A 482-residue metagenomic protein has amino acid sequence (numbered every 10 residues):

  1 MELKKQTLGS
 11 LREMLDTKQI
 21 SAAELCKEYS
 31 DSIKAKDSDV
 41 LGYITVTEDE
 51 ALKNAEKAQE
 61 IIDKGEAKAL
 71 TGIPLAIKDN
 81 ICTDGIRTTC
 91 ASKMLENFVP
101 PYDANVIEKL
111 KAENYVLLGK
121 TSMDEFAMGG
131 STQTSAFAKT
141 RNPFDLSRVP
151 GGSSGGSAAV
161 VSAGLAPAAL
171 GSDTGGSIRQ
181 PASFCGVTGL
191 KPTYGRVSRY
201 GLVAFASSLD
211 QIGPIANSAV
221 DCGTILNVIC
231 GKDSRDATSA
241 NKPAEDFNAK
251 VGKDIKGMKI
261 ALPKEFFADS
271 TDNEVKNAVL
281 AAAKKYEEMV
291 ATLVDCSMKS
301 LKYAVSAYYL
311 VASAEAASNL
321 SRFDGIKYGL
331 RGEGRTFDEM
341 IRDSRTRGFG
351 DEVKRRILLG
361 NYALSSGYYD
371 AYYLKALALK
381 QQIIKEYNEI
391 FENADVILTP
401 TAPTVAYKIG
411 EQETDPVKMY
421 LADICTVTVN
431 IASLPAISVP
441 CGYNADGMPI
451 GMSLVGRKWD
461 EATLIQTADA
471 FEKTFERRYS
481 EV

Functional and structural regions predicted by a protein language model:
M1-L52, E288-M289, Y362, S480-V482: An N-terminal boundary/leader segment
L25-Y29, A307-Y308, V353-N361: Short alpha-helical scaffolding segments that buttress acidic/His motifs in well-ordered protein cores
Y29, A51, D103, C222 (+5 more regions): Residue-level signal for inorganic ion chemistry
A35, A163-A169, T174-S270, K276 (+4 more regions): Structural helix-boundary/capping segments
L41, P167, D395-I397: Conserved acidic residues
L70-C90, D254-A261, A314-I384, P435-P449: Short helix-loop capping/hinge segments that flank enzyme active sites or metal/cofactor-binding pockets
T71-I212, P263-E265, A314, T399-V417: Short glycine/serine-rich loop/turn segments
K93, N97, A136, T238-K242 (+4 more regions): Short, surface-exposed loop/helix-turn segments at secondary-structure junctions that function as lids/hinges flanking
